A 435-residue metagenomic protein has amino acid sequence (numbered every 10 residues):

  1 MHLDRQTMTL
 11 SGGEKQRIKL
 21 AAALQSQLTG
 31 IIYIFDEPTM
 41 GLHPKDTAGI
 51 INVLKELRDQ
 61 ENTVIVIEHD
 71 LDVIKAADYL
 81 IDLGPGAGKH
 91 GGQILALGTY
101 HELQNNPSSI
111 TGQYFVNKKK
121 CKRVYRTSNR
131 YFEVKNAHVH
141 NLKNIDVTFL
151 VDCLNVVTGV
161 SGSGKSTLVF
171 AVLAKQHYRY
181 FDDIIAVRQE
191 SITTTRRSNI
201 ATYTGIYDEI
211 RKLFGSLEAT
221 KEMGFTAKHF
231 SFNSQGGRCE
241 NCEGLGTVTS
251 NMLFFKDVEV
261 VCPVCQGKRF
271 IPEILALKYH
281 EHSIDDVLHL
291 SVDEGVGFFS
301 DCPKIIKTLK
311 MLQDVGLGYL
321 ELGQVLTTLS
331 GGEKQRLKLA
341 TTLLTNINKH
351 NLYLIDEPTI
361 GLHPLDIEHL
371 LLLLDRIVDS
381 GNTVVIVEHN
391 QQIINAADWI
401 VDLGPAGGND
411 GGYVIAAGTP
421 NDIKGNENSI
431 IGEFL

Functional and structural regions predicted by a protein language model:
M1-L435: Conserved phosphate-binding elements of NTP-dependent enzyme cores
